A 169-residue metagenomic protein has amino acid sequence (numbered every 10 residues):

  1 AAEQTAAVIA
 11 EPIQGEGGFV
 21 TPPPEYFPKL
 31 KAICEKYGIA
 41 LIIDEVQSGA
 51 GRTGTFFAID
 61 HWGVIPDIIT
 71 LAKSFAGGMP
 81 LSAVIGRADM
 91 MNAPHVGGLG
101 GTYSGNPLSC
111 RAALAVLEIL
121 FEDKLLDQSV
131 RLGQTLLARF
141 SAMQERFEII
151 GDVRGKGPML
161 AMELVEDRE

Functional and structural regions predicted by a protein language model:
A1-E169: Conserved N-terminal phosphate-binding loop of PLP-dependent enzymes in the Aspartate aminotransferase
